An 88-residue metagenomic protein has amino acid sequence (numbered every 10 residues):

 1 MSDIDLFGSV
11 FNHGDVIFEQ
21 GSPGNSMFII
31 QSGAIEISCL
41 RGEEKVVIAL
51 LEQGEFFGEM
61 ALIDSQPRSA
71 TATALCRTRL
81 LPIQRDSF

Functional and structural regions predicted by a protein language model:
M1-S38: Regulatory nucleotide-sensing modules
R41-E43: Solvent-exposed strand-loop boundary residues in beta-sheet-rich modules
K45-V47: Short, mixed charged/polar active-site loops that provide acid/base catalysis or chelate metal/phosphate cofactors
A49-F88: Cyclic-nucleotide recognition modules
